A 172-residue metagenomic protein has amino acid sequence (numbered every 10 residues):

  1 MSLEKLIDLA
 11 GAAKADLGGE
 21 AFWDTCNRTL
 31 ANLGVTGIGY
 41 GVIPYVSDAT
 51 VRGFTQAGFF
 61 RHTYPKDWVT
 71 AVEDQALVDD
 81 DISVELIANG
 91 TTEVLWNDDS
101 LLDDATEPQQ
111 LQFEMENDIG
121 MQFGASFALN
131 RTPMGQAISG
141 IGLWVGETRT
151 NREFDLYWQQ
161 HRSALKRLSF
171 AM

Functional and structural regions predicted by a protein language model:
S2-A10, A137-M172: Juxtadomain coupling helices with adjacent low-complexity linkers
A12-T25: Signal-transducing coiled-coil linker helices
A13, N27-R131: Regulatory input/activation interfaces that engage signals or partners
E20, L77, A105-T106, Q159-R162 (+1 more regions): Alpha-helix initiation and capping sites
A21-F22, G39-I43, A164: N-terminal, helix-rich and Lys/Arg-enriched segments in bacterial and organellar proteins
T25, T29, L168-A171: Amphipathic alpha-helical segments that form well-ordered structural scaffolds and often line/cohere around active
P133-G135: Glycine-biased flexible loop/turn sites that connect beta-strands or occur in inter-domain linkers
